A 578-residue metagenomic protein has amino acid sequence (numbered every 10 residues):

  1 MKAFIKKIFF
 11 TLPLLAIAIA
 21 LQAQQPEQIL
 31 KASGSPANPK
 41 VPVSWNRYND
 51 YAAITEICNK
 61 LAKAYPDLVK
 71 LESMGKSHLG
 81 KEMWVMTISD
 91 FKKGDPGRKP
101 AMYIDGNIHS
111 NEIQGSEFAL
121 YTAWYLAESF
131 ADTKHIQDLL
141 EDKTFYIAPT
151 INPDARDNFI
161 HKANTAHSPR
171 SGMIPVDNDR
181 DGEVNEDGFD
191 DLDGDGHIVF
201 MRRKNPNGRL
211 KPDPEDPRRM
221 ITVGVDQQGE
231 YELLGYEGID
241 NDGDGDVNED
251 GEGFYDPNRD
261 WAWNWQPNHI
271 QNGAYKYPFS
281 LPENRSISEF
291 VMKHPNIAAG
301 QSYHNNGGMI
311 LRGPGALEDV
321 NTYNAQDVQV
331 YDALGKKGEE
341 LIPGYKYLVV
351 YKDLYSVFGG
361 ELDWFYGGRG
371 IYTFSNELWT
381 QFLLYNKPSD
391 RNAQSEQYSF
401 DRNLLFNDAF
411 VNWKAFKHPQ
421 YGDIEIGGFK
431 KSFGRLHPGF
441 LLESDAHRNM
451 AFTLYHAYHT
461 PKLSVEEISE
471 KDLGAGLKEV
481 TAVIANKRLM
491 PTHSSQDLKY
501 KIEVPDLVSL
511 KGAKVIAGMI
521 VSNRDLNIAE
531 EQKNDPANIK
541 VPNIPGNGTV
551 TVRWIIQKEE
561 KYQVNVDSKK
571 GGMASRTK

Functional and structural regions predicted by a protein language model:
M1-P26: Bacterial Sec-dependent N-terminal signal peptides
P26-E82, F440-D445: Short glycine- and acidic-rich boundary segments immediately preceding or forming the N-terminal edge of structured
K70, E82, F145-A148, D154 (+10 more regions): Metallocarboxypeptidase
K76-H78, L526-K533, V541-G548: Short proline/glycine- and polar residue-rich coil/turn motifs
G115-H161: Short helix-loop-beta-strand segments that form the rim/entrance of peptidase-like active sites
D177-D181, D195, D240-D244: Acidic carboxylate motifs that coordinate Ca2+ or other divalent cations, activating on Asp/Glu
I484-K499: Short amphipathic, basic-aromatic surface patches that mediate peripheral association with negatively charged
A537-K578: Low-complexity, intrinsically disordered segments enriched in Ser/Thr together with acidic residues
